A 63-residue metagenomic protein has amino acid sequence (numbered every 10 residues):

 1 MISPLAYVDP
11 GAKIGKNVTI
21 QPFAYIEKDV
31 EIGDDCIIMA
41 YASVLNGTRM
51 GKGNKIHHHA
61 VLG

Functional and structural regions predicted by a protein language model:
M1-P4: Short, basic phosphate-binding NTP loop
A6, A12, N17-I20, A24 (+6 more regions): A structural motif detector for beta-strand N-caps
